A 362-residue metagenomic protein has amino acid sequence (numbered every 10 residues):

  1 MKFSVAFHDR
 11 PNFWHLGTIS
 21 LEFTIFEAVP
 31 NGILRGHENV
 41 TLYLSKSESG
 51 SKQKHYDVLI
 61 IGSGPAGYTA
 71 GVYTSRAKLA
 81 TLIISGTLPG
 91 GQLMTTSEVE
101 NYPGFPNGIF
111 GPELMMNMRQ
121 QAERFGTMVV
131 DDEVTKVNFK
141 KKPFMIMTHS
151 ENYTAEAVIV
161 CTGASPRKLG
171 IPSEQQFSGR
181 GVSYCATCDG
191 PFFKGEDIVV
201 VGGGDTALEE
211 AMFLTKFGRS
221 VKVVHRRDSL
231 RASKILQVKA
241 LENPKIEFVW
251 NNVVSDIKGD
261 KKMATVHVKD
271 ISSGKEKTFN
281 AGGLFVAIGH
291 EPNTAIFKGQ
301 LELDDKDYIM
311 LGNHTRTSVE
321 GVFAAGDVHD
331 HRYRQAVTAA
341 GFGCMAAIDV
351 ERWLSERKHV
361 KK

Functional and structural regions predicted by a protein language model:
L21-D57: Extreme N-terminal leader/targeting segments of oxidoreductases
G36, T41-E48, G170, Q175-F192 (+3 more regions): FAD-site-proximal beta/loop scaffold in flavoenzymes
E48-F125, E196, L208-K234, D304: Beta1-alpha1 glycine-rich phosphate/pyrophosphate-binding loop at the start of Rossmann-like nucleotide-binding domains
G64-P65, L88, A164-P166, D205-T206 (+1 more regions): Residue-level detector of alpha-helix initiation sites
A122-T148, N152-A155, T215-N313, R352-K362: A Rossmann-like FAD-binding core segment of flavoenzymes
N152-F248, I257-K258: Predominantly flavin-linked oxidoreductase catalytic cores and closely associated redox partners
